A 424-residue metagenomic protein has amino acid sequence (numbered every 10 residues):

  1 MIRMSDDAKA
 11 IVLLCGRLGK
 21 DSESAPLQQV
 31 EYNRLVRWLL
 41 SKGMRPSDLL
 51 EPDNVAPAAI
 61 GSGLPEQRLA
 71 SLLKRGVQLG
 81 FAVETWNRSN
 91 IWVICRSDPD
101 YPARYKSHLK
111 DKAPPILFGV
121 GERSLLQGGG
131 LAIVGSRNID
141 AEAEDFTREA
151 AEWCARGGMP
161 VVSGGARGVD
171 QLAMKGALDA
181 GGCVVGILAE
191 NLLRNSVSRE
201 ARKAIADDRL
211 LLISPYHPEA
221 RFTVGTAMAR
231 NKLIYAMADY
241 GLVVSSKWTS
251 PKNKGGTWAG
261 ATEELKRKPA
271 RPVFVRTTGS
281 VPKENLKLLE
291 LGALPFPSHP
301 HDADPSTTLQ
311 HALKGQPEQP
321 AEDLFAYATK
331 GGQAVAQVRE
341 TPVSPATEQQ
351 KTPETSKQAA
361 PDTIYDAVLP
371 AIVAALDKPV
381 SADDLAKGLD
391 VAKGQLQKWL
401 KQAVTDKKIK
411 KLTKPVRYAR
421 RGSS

Functional and structural regions predicted by a protein language model:
M1-Q29, L40-D53, A70, K74 (+3 more regions): Glycine-biased, small-residue-rich flexible motifs in mid-sequence functional cores and linkers
P57-I60: N-terminal accessory alpha/beta regions
G63-L64: N-terminal core-binding DNA-recognition domain of tyrosine recombinases/integrases
